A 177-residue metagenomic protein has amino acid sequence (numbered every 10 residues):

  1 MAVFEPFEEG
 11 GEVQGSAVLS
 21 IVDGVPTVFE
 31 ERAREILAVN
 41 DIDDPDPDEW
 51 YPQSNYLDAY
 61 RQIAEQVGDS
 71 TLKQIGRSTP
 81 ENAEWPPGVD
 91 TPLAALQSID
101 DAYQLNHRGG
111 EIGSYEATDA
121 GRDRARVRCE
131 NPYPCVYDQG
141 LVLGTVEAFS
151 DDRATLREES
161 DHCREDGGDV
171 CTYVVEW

Functional and structural regions predicted by a protein language model:
M1-Q66: N-terminal leader/assembly segments
F4, G109-C135, V146-W177: Short terminal or interdomain "cap/linker" segment that borders an active site or interface and mediates
F29, G68, T91, D151-D152: Serine/threonine-rich low-complexity intrinsically disordered regions
I42-C135: Amphipathic interaction/junction segments at domain boundaries or subunit interfaces
